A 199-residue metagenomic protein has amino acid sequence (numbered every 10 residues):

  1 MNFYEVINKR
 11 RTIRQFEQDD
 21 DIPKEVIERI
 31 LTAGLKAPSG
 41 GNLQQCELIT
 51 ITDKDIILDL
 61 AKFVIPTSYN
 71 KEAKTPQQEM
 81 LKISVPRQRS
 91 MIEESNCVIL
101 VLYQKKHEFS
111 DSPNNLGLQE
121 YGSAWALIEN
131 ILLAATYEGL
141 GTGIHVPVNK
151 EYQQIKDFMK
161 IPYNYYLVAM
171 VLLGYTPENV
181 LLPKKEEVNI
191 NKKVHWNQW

Functional and structural regions predicted by a protein language model:
M1-S95, W199: N-terminal amphipathic, basic helical "cap/leader" segment at the start of enzyme domains
V6, I13, V168-W199: C-terminal helix-cap and adjacent tail motif
T12, Q104-H107: Short connector loops/turns at beta-strand edges and beta->alpha or beta->beta junctions
I30, G34, I99, F109-D157: Small-aliphatic-rich amphipathic alpha-helix that forms the alpha element of a beta-alpha
S68-K74, F158-P183: A glycine-rich helix N-cap at a beta->alpha junction
R87-S90, D157-I161: A generic local secondary-structure boundary/capping motif
E94-Y103: A structural motif
Y103, V146-P147, Y175: Short secondary-structure boundary segments
